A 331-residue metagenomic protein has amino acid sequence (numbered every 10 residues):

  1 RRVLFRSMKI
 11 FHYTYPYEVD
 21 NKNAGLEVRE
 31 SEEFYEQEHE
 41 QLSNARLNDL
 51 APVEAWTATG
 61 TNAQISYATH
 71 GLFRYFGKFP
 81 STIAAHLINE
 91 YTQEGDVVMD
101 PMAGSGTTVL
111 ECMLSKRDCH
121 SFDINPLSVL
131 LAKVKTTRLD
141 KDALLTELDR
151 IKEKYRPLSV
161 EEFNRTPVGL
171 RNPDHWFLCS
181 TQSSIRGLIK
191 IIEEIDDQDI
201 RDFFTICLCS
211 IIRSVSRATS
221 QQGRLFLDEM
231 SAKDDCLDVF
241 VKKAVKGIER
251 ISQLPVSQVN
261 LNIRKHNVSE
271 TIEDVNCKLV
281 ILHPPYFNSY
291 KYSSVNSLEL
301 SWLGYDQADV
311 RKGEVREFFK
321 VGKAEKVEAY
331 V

Functional and structural regions predicted by a protein language model:
R1-L4: Short, small-residue-biased leader/transition segments that mark boundaries at the very start of proteins
K9-T92: S-adenosyl-L-methionine
F76, P80, S128, T181 (+1 more regions): Hydrophobic (often cysteine-bearing) scaffold residues that line and stabilize catalytic clefts of nucleotide/cofactor
P80-S81, A85, Q182, R186 (+2 more regions): Short, well-ordered alpha-helical scaffold segments within catalytic/effector domains
A84, D96-S115, C119-P126, A132 (+2 more regions): Conserved proline-anchored active-site loop of SAM-dependent methyltransferases that bridges a beta-strand
P126-I195, G304-V321: Conserved phosphoryl-transfer catalytic core
Q182-L282, F287-V295, V310: SAM-dependent nucleic-acid methyltransferase catalytic core
Y286-V331: SAM-dependent methyltransferase catalytic-core segment centered on the flexible catalytic loop and adjoining short
